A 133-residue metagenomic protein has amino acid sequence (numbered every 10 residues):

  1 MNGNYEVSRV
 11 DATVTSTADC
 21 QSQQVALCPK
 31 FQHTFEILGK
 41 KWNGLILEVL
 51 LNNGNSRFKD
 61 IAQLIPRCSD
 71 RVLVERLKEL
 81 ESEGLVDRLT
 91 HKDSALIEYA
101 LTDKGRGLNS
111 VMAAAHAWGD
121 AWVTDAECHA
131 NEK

Functional and structural regions predicted by a protein language model:
M1-L38: N-terminal leader segment of winged-helix/HTH proteins
Q24-V72, D93, E98-A100, H129: N-terminal helix-turn-helix DNA-binding core of bacterial DNA-binding proteins
G44, E83, V111-D125: Alpha-helical linker/hinge and terminal dimerization helices associated with HTH transcriptional regulators
L73, L77-L80: Basic amphipathic alpha-helical segments that dock to polyanions
E81-H91: A short, conserved structural fragment
D93-A114: Basic, amphipathic "hinge/linker" alpha-helix immediately C-terminal to the N-terminal HTH DNA-binding motif
